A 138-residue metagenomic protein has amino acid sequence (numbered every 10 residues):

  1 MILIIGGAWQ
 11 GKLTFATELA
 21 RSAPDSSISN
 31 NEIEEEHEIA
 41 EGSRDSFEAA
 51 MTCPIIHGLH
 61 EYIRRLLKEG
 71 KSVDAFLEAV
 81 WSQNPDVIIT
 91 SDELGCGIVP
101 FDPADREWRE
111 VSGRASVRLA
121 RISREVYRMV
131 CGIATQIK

Functional and structural regions predicted by a protein language model:
M1-E41: Glycine-rich P-loop/Walker A and Walker A-like loops and their local beta1-loop-alpha1 context in P-loop NTPases
G6, G58, C131: Active-site donor-binding loop signature of nucleotide-sugar glycosyltransferases
Q10, E61-Y62, G95, A134: Short, solvent-exposed loop/turn segments at secondary-structure junctions
S26-N30, I39-I88: Conserved nucleotide-sensing/catalytic segment adjacent to the nucleotide-binding pocket in NTP-handling enzymes
K71-K138: Replace "adjacent to P-loop NTPase cores in ATP/GTP-dependent enzymes" with "adjacent to NTP-binding cores
